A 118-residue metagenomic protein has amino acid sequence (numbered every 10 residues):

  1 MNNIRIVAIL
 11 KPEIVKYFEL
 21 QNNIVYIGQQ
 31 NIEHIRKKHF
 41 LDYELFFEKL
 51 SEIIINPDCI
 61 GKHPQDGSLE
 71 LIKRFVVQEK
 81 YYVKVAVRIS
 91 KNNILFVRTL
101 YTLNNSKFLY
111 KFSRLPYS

Functional and structural regions predicted by a protein language model:
M1-S118: Ribonuclease/tRNase effector modules and their secretory precursors
